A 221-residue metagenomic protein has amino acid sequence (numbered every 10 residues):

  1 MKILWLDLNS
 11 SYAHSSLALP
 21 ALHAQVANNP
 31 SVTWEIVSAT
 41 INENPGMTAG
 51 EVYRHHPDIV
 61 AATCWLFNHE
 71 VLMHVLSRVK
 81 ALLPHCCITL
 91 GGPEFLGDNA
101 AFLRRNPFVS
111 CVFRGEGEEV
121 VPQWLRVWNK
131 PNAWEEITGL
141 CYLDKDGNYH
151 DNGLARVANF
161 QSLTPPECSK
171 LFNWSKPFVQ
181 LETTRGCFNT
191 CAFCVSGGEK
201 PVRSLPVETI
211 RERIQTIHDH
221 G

Functional and structural regions predicted by a protein language model:
M1, I137, Y142-T183: N-terminal [4Fe-4S]-dependent radical SAM core
M1-P20, A24-Q25: A short, flexible N-terminal coil/short beta segment enriched in small residues
K2, Q25, T33-L154: Glycine-rich beta-alpha loop elements in corrinoid/cobalamin-binding modules across cobalamin-dependent enzymes
W5-S11, A39-T40, D58-N68, G92 (+3 more regions): Core AdoMet radical
Y12, Q25, F67, F102 (+3 more regions): Tryptophan-centric aromatic hotspots in well-structured domains and transmembrane helices
H14-S15, N68-V71, F160, E167 (+1 more regions): Secondary-structure boundary/capping motif
S16-H23, M73-L76, R211: Short amphipathic alpha-helical segment that frequently serves as the phosphate-/nucleotide-binding helix
Q161-G221: Radical SAM [4Fe-4S] cluster-binding motif and immediate context
